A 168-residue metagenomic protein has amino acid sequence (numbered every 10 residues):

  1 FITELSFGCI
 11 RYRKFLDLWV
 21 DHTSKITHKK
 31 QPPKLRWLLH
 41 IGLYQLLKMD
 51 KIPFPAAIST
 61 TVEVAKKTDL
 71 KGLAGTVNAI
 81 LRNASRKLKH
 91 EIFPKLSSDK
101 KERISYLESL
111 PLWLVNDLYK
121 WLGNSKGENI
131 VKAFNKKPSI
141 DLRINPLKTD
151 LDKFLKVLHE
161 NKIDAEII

Functional and structural regions predicted by a protein language model:
F1-I168: Class I Rossmann-like S-adenosyl-L-methionine
